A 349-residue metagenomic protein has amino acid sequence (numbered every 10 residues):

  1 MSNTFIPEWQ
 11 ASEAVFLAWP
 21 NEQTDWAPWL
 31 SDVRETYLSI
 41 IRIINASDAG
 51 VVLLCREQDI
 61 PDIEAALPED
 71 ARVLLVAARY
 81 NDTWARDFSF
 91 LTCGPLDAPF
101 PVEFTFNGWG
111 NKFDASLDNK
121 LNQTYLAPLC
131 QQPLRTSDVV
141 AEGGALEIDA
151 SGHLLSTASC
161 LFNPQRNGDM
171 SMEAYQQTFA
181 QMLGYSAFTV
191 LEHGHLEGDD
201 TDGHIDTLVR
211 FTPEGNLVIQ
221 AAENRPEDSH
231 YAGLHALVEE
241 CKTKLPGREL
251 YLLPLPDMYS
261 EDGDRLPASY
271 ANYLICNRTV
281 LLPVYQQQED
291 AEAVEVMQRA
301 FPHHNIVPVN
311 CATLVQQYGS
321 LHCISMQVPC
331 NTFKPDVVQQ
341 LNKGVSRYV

Functional and structural regions predicted by a protein language model:
M1-V349: The feature marks the mature, well-folded catalytic cores of soluble enzymes
